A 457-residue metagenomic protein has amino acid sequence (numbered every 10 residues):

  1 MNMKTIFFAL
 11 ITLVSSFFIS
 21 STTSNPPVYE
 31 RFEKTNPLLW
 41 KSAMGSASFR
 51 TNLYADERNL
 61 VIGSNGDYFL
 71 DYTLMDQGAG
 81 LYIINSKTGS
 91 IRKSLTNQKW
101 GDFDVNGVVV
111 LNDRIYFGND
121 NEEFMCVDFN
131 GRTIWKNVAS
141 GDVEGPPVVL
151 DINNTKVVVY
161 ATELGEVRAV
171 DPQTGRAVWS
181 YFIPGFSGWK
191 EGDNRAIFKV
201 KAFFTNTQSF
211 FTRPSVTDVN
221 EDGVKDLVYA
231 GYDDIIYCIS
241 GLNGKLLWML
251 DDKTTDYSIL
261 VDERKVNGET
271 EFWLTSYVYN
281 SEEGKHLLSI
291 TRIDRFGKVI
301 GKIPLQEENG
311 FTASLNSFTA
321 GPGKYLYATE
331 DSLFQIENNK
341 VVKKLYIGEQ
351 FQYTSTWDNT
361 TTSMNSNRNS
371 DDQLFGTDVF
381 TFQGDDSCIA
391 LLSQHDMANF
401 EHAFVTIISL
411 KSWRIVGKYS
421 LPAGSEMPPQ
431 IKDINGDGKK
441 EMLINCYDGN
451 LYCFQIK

Functional and structural regions predicted by a protein language model:
M1-I6: Positively charged n-region of N-terminal signal peptides that target proteins for export
F7-F8, N206: Residues at the start of alpha-helices and the adjacent loop-to-helix junctions
A9-S16: Bacterial N-terminal signal peptides
T22-K457: Secretory-pathway ectodomains
